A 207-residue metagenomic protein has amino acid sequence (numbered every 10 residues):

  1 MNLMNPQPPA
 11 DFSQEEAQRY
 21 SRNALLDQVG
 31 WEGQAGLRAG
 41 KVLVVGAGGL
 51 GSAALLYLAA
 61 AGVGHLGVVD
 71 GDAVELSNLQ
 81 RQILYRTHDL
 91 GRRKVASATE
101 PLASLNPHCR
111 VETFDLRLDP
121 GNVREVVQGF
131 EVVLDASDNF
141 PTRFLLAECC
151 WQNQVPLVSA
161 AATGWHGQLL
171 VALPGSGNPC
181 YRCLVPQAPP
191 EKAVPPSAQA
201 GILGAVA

Functional and structural regions predicted by a protein language model:
M1-A207: Adenine nucleotide-associated cytosolic modules
